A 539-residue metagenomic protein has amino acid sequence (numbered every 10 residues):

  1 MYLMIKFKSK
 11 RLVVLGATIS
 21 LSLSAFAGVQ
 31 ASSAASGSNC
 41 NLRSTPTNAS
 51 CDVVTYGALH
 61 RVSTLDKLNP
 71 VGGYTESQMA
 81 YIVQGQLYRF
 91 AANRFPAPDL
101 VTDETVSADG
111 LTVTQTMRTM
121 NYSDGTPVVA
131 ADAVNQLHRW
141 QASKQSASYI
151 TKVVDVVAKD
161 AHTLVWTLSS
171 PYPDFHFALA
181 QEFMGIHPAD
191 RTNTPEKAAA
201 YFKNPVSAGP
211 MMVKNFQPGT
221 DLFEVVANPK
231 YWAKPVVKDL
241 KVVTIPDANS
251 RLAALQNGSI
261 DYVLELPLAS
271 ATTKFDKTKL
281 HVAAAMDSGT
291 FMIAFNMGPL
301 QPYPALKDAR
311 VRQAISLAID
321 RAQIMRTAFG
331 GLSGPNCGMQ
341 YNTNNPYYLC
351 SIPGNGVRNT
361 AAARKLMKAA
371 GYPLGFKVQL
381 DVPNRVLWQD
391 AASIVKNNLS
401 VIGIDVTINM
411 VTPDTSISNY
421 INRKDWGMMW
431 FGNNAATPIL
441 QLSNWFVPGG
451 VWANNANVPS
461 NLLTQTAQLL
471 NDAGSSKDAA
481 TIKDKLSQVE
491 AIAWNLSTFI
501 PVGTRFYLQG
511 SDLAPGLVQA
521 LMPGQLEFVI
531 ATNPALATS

Functional and structural regions predicted by a protein language model:
G37, L42-N48, Q313, M325 (+4 more regions): Extracytoplasmic/peripheral linker and loop segments enriched in polar/acidic and small residues with frequent Thr/Pro
P46-A49, T105-A108, S148-R191: Surface-exposed binding/hinge segments that line and control ligand-binding clefts or catalytic entry sites
T55, V129-Q136, A161-T167, P171 (+5 more regions): Alpha-helical secondary-structure segments
T55-A108, H138, V206-S207: N-terminal lobe/hinge region of extracytoplasmic solute-binding protein
A180-P235, K365: Gly/Pro-rich hinge or "lid" segments in bacterial periplasmic/extracellular proteins
N228-T273, D405: Ligand-site clamp/hinge motif
P302, S333-A369, L387-W388: Structural transition elements
Q509-S539: Long beta-strand-rich cores associated with HINT superfamily self-processing modules
